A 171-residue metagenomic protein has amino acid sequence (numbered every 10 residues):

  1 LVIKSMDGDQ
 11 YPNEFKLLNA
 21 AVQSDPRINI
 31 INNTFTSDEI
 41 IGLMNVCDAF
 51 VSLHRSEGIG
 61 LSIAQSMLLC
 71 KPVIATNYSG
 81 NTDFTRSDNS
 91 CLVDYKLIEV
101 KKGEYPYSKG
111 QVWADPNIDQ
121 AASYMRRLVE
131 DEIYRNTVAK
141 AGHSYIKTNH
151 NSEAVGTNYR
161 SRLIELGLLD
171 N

Functional and structural regions predicted by a protein language model:
P12-D38: Nucleotide-activated donor-binding/catalytic signature segment of Leloir-type glycosyltransferases, i.e., the conserved
I41-C47: Short alpha-helical donor nucleotide-sugar binding micro-motif in glycosyltransferases
D48, C70-P72, N77: A short alpha->beta transition loop at the rim of the catalytic pocket in nucleotide-sugar-dependent
R55: Aromatic "clamp/platform" in nucleotide-sugar-dependent glycosyltransferases that forms part of the donor/acceptor
P72-A75, T85, N89-D94: Short hydrophobic beta-strand element within catalytic cores of glycosyltransferases and related nucleotide-activated
Q120, R127, Y134-T148, S161: A short, well-ordered alpha-helix in the C-terminal region of glycosyltransferases
S152-N171: C-terminal alpha-helical cap of glycosyltransferases
